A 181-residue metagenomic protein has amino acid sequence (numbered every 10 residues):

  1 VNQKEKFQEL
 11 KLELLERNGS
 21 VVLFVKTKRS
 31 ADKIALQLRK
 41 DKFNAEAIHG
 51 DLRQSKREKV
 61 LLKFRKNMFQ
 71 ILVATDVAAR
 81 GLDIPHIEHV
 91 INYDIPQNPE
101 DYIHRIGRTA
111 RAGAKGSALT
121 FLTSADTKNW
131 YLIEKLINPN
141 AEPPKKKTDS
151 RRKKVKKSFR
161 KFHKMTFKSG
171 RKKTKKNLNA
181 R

Functional and structural regions predicted by a protein language model:
V1-S150: Conserved helicase RecA-like core
K66, Y131-R181: Basic Arg/Gly/Lys-rich low-complexity intrinsically disordered segments
